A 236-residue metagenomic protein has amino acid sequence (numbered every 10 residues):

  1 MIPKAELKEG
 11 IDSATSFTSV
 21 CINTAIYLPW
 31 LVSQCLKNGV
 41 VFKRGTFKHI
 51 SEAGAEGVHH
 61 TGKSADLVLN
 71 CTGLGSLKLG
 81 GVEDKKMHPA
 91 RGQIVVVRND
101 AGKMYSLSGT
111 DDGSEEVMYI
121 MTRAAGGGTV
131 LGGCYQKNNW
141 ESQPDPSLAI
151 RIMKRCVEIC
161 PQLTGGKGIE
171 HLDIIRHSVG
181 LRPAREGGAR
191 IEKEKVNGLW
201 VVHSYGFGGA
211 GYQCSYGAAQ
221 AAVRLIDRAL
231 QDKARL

Functional and structural regions predicted by a protein language model:
M1-G39: Flavin (FAD/FMN) cofactor-binding and adjacent substrate-gating region of FAD-dependent oxidoreductase domains
A5, G166-L236: C-terminal catalytic lobe of FAD-dependent flavoproteins
V20, T24, L28, D145 (+3 more regions): Generic structural signal for well-ordered, non-membrane alpha-helical segments in soluble metabolic enzymes
I26-Q34, R151, R155-I159, L225: Amphipathic alpha-helical segments that form well-ordered structural scaffolds and often line/cohere around active
V40-V58: A conserved short coil-to-beta-strand element within the FAD-binding core of flavoproteins
V58-L67: Core beta-strand elements of the Rossmann-like FAD/NAD(P) dinucleotide-binding domain in flavoenzyme oxidoreductases
L67, T72-W200: Active-site substrate-recognition segment that forms the wall of the catalytic cavity or substrate channel
